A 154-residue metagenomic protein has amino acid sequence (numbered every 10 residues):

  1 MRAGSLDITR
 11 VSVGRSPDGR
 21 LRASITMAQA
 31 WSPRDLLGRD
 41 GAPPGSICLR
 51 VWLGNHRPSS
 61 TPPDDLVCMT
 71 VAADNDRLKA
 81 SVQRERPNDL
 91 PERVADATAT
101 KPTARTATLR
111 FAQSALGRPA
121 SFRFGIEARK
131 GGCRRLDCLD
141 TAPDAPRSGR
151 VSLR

Functional and structural regions predicted by a protein language model:
M1-R77, G131-R135: Surface-exposed, glycine/proline- and aromatic-rich loop segments on solvent-exposed faces across compartments
D7-S12, R22-T26, T106-R110, S121 (+2 more regions): Ser/Thr- (and often Asn-) enriched beta-sheet segments in non-cytosolic proteins
D18-R20, P44-C48, A97, A104-T108 (+1 more regions): Extracellular structured ligand-interaction cores
A23, D74-D89, L153-R154: A broadly tuned preference for mixed-charge, low-complexity surface segments
P33-L37, E92-R93, P119-F122: A short, polar/proline- and glycine-enriched secondary-structure boundary/capping micro-motif
K79-P119: Acidic, glycine-rich flexible loop segments
P102-A145: Ser/Thr/Pro-rich, low-complexity mucin-like regions that serve as glycosylated stalks/linkers or repetitive adhesive
A142-R154: Short, low-complexity, Pro/Ser/Thr/Gly-rich segments in the mature regions of secreted, periplasmic
